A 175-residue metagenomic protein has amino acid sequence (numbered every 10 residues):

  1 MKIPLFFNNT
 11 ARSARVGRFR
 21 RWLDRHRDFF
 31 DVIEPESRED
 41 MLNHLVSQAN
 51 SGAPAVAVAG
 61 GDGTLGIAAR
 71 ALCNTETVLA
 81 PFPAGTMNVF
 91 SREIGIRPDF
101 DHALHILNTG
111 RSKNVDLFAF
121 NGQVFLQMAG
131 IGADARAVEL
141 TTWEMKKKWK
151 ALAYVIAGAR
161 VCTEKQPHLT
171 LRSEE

Functional and structural regions predicted by a protein language model:
M1-V56, G66, R70, N74 (+2 more regions): ATP/NTP phosphate-donor binding region
P4-F7, N74-V78, F82-E174: Catalytic core of DAGKc-family lipid kinases
S13, G63-L65, N88, G132: Glycine-rich nucleotide phosphate-binding loop and flanking beta-alpha elements of Rossmann-like dinucleotide-binding
V58-D62: N-terminal glycine-rich "phosphate-gripper" loop used for MgATP/nucleotide binding and carboxylate activation
